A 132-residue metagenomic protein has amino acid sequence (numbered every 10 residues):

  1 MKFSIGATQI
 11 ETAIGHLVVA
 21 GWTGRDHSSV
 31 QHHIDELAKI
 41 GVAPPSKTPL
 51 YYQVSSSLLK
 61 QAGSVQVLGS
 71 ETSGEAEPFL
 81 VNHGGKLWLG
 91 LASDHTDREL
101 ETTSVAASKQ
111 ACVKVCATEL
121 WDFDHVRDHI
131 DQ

Functional and structural regions predicted by a protein language model:
M1-Q132: Catalytic-core "active-site belt" of small-molecule-metabolizing enzymes, emphasizing His/Asp/Glu-rich regions
